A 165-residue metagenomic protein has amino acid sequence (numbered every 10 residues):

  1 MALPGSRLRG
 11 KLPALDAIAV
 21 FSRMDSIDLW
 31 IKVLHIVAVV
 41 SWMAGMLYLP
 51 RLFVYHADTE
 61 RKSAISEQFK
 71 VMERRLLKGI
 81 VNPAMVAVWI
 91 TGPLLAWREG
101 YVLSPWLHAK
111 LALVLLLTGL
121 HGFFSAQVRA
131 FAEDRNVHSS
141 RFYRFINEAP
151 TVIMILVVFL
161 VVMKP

Functional and structural regions predicted by a protein language model:
P13-L15: Compositionally biased, low-complexity intrinsically disordered regions
A17-P165: Polytopic transmembrane helical bundles with strong interfacial aromatic enrichment
